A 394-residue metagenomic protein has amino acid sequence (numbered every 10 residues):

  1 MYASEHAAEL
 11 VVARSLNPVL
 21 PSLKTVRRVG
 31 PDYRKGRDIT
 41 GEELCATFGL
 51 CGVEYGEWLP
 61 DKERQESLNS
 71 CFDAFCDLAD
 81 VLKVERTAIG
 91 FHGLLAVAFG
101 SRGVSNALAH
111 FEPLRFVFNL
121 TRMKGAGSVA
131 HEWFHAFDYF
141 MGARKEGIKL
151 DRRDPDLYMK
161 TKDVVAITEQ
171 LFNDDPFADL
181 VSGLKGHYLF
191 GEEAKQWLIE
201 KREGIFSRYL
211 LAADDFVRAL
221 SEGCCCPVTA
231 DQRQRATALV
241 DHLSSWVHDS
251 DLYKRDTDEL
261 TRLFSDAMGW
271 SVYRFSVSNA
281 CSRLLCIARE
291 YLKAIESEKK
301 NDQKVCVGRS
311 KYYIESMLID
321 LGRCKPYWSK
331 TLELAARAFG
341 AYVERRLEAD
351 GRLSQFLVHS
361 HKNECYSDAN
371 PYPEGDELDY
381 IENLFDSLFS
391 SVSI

Functional and structural regions predicted by a protein language model:
M1-E63, E85-I394: Active-site-flanking segments in enzyme catalytic domains
L59-D73: A short, highly charged nucleic-acid-interacting micro-segment common to nuclease and nuclease-linked defense proteins
L78: Divalent metal-coordination and catalytic microenvironments
